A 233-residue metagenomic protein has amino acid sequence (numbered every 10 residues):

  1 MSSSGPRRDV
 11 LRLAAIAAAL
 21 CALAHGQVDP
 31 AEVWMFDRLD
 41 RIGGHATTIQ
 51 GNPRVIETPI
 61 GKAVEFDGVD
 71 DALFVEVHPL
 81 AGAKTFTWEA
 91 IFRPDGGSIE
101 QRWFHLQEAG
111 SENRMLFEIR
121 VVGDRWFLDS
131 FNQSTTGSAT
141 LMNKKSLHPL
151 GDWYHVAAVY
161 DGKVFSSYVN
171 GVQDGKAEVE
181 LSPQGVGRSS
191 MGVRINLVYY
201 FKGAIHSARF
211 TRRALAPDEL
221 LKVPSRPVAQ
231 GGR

Functional and structural regions predicted by a protein language model:
M1-S2, L128: Intrinsically disordered, low-complexity segments
S2-A14: Bacterial N-terminal signal peptides that target proteins for export
S3, I16-A18, D161: Residue-level detector of alpha-helix boundary/anchor positions
R12-A22: Bacterial N-terminal signal peptides
Q27-R233: Extracellular glycan-associated modules
